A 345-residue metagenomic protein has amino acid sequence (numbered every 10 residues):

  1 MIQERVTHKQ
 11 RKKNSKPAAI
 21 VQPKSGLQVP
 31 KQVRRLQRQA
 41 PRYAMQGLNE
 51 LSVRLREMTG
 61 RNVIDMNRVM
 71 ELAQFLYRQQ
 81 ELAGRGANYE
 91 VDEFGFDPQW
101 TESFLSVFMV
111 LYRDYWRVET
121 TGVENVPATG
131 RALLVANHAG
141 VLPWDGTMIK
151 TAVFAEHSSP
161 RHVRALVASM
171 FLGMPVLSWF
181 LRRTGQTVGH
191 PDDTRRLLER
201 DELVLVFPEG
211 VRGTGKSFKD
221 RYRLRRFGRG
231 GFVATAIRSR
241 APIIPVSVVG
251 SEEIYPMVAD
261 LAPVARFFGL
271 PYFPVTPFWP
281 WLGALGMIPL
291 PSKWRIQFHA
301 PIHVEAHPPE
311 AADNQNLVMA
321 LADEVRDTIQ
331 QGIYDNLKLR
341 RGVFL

Functional and structural regions predicted by a protein language model:
M1-A19: N-terminal acidic, proline/glycine-rich, low-complexity intrinsically disordered segments
I2-E4, H8, R113-Q297, P301-A312: Soluble catalytic domains of membrane acyltransferases
N14, I20, L27, F268-P277: Compositionally biased, intrinsically disordered/low-complexity regions enriched for serine, proline and threonine
N14-S15, L36, I237, A241: Generic signature of intrinsically disordered, low-complexity, basic-rich segments and short cationic peptides
P17-A152, H157-V163, V167-G185, G189-D192 (+2 more regions): Membrane-anchoring hydrophobic helices of lipid-metabolizing enzymes
P289-L345: C-terminal terminal-subdomain/extension
